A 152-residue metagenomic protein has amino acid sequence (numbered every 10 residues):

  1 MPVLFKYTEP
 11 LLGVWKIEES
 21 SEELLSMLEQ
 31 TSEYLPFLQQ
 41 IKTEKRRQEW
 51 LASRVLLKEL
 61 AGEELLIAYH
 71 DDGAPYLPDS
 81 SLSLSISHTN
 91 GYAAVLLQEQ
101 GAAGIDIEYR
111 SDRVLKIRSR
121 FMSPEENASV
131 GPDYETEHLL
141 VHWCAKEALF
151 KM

Functional and structural regions predicted by a protein language model:
M1-M152: Core catalytic alpha/beta fold that binds nucleotide/phospho-ligands
